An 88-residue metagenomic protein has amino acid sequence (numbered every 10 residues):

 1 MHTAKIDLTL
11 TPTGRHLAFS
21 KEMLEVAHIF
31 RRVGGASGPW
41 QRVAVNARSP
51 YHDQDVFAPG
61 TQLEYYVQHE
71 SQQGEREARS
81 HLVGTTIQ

Functional and structural regions predicted by a protein language model:
M1-L24, P59, G74-Q88: Pro/Thr/Ser/Gly-rich low-complexity, intrinsically disordered linker/stalk tracts
E22-R42: Extracellular low-complexity, O-glycosylation-prone stalks/linkers
A27-H28, Y51-R79: Beta-strand-rich modules
R31-G35, H69-S71, T86: Residue-level signal for short segments within beta-strands and strand-turn junctions of well-structured beta-sheet
P39-P50, L82-G84: Solvent-exposed serine/threonine-rich low-complexity stretches and specific carbohydrate-binding patches
